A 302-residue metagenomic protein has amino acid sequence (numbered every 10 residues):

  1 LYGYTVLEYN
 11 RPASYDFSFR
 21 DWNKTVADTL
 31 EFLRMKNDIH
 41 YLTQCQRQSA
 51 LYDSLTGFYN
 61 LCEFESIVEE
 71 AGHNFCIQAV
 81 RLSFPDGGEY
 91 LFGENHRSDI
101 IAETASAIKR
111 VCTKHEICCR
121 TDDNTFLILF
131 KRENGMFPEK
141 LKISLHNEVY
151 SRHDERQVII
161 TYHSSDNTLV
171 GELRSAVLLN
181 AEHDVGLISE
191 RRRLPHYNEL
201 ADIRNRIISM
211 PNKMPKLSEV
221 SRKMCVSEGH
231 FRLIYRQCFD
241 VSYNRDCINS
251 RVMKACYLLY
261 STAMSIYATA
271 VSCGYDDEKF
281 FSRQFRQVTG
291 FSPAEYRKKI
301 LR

Functional and structural regions predicted by a protein language model:
Y4-S54, Y59-G72, L179: Signal-transducing coiled-coil linker helices
F17, D99, M136, N167-L179 (+3 more regions): Catalytic cores and conserved motifs of cyclic dinucleotide signaling enzymes
S18, I100, L127-S144: Short helix/loop segment flanking the catalytic signature motif in cyclic-nucleotide metabolism enzymes
R47, L51, G57-C76, S83-K109 (+3 more regions): Conserved long alpha-helical elements within nucleotide-processing catalytic cores of c-di-GMP signaling and class III
R120-K131, H146-N180: A short glycine-enriched loop-to-beta-strand structural element that forms part of the catalytic core of nucleotide
E190-R193, R283-R302: …primarily DNA-binding HTH/wHTH and HhH modules…
N205-S209, M214, S218, Q237-K279 (+1 more regions): Terminal helix-turn-helix DNA-binding modules in bacterial transcription factors
F231, Y235, F280-F281, F285: Short hydrophobic/aromatic patch on the recognition helix
